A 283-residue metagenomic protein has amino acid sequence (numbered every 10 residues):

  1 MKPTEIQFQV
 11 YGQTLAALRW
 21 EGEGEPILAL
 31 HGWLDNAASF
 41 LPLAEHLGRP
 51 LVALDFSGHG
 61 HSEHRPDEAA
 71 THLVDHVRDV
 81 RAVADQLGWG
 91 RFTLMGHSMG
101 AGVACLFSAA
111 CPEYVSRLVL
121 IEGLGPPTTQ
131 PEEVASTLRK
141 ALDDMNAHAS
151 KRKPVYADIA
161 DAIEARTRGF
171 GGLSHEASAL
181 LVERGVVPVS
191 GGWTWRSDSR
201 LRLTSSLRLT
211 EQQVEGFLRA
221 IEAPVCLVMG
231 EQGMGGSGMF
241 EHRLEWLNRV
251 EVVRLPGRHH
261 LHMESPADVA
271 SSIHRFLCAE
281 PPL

Functional and structural regions predicted by a protein language model:
M1-I27, G48-R49, W89-G90, G125 (+2 more regions): Alpha/beta-hydrolase fold catalytic core
Y11, V52-M95, S271: Active-site loop/oxyanion-hole signature of alpha/beta-hydrolase fold enzymes
R19-H64: Conserved HGGG/HGGXW glycine-rich cap/lid loop of the alpha/beta-hydrolase fold
G90-E133: Conserved hydrolase catalytic core segment
I121-V155: A catalytic-pocket lid/entrance helix-loop region that shapes and gates access to the active site across common
K151-R208: Conserved alpha/beta-hydrolase catalytic His-Asp/Glu region
A220-R258: Conserved loop-alpha-helix segment in the C-terminal half of the alpha/beta-hydrolase fold that carries the catalytic
G257-P266, A270: Catalytic histidine-centered segment of alpha/beta-hydrolase-like enzymes
